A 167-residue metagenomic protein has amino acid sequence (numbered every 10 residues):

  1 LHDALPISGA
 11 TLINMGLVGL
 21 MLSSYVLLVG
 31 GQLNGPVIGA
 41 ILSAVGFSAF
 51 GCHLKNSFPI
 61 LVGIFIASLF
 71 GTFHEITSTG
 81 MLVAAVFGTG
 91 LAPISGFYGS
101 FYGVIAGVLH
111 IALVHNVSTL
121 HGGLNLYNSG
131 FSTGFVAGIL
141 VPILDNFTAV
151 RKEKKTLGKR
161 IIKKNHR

Functional and structural regions predicted by a protein language model:
D3-L5: Short, small-residue-biased leader/transition segments that mark boundaries at the very start of proteins
L12-L17, L61, F101-I105: Hydrophobic alpha-helical transmembrane segments
Y25-T77, V86: Conserved mixed alpha/beta catalytic, RNA-binding, or beta-rich assembly cores of soluble enzyme, regulatory
A67-F73, L109-V117: Aromatic-anchored segments of alpha-helical transmembrane domains
S78-V86, G103, H121-V136: Loop-to-transmembrane alpha-helix initiation sites
N128-G130, V141-D145: Mixed-charge, glycine-accented linear interaction segment located at domain edges/termini
I143-R160: Membrane-interface capping segments at transmembrane-helix boundaries
